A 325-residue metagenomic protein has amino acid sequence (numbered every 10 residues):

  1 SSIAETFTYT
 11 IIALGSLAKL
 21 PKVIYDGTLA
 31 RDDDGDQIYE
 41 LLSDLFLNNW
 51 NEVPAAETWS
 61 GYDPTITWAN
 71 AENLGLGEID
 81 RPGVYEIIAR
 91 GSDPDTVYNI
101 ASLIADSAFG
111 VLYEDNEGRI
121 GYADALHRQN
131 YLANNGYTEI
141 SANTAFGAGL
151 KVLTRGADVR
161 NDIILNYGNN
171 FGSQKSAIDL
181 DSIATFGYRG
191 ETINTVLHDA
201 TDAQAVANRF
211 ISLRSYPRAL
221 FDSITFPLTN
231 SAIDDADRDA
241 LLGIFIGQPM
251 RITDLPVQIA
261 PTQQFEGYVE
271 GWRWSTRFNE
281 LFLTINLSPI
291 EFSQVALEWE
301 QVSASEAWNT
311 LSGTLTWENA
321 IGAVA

Functional and structural regions predicted by a protein language model:
S1-A4, G271-N279: Short, conserved beta-turn/loop elements at beta-strand boundaries and strand-helix junctions
S2-R155, T262: Charged- and aromatic-enriched interaction segments used to assemble and dock large macromolecular complexes
A30-G35, Y39, N99-E266, W274-N279 (+1 more regions): Acidic, small/polar-enriched beta strand-loop surface segments
